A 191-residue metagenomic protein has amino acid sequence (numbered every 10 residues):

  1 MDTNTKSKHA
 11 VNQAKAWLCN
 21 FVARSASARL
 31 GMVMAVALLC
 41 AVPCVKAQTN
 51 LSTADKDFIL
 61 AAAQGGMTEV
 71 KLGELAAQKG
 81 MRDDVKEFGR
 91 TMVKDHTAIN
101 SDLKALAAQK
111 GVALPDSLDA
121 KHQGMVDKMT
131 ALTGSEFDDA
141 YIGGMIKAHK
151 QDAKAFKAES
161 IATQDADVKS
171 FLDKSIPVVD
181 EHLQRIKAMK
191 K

Functional and structural regions predicted by a protein language model:
D2-K8, N12, S25, R29-V33 (+1 more regions): His/Met- and acidic-residue-enriched segments that coordinate or traffic transition-metal cofactors and support
